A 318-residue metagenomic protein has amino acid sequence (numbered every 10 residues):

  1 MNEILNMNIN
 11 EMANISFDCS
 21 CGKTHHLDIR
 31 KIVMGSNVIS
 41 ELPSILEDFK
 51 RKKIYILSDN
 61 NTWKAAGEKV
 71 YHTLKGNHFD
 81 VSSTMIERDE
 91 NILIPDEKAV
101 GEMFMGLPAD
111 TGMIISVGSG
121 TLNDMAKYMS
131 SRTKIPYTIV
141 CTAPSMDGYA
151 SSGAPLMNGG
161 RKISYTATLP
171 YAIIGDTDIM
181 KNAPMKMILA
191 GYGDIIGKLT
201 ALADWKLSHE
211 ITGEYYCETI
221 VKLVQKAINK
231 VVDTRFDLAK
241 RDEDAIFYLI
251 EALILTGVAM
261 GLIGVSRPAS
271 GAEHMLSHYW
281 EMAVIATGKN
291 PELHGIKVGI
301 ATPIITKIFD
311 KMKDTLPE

Functional and structural regions predicted by a protein language model:
N2-M113: ATP/NTP phosphate-donor binding region
N2-N6, I32, S36-S40, K64 (+6 more regions): Electropositive phosphate-/nucleotide-binding environments in soluble metabolic enzymes
T24-H26, F49, G106-A109, S130 (+7 more regions): Solvent-exposed alpha-helices and their adjacent loops that cap or buttress functional pockets in soluble metabolic
L42, A65-A66, G148, N182-A183 (+1 more regions): Short helix/loop capping segments that flank catalytic or ligand/cofactor-binding pockets
L57-S58, G118, G175: Short beta-strand/turn micro-motifs composed of small residues that flank or help shape donor/cofactor-binding pockets
L107-M129, T133-T142: A short, small-residue-rich loop immediately preceding and capping a beta-strand
S131-K230: A glycine/threonine-rich phosphate-anchoring loop and its flanking beta-alpha core in nucleotide/phosphate-binding
K222-E318: Active-site segments that bind and position negatively charged phosphate/pyrophosphate groups
